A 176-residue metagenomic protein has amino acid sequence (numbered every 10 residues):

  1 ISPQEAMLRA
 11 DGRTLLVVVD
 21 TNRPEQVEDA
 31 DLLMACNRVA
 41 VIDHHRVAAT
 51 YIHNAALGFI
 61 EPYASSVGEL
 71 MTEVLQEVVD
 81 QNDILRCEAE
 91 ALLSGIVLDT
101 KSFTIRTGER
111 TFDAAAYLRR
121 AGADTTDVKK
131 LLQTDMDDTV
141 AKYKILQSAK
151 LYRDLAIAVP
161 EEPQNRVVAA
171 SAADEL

Functional and structural regions predicted by a protein language model:
I1, E5-L15, L98-L176: Hydrophobic helix-and-loop "lid/oligomerization" segment in the mid-to-C-terminal part of catalytic domains
I1-A35: N-terminal small/polar loop signature for handling phosphorylated ligands or for N-terminal nucleophile
P3-Q4, V19-N22, I42-H45, V74 (+3 more regions): Fold-independent oxyanion-binding glycine-rich loops and adjacent beta-strand/coil segments at enzyme active sites
L8-D11, D31-M34, Y51-I52, I84-R86 (+2 more regions): Solvent-exposed alpha-helices and their adjacent loops that cap or buttress functional pockets in soluble metabolic
L15-V17, R38-I42, L57-I60, A156: Hydrophobic/aromatic beta-strand patches that form the interior of the parallel beta-sheet core in alpha/beta enzyme
Q26-E28, T50, I105-R106, V167: Short helix/loop capping segments that flank catalytic or ligand/cofactor-binding pockets
D31-N37, A114-Y117: Catalytic-core regions built around general acid/base machinery
H44-A114: Short alpha-helices
